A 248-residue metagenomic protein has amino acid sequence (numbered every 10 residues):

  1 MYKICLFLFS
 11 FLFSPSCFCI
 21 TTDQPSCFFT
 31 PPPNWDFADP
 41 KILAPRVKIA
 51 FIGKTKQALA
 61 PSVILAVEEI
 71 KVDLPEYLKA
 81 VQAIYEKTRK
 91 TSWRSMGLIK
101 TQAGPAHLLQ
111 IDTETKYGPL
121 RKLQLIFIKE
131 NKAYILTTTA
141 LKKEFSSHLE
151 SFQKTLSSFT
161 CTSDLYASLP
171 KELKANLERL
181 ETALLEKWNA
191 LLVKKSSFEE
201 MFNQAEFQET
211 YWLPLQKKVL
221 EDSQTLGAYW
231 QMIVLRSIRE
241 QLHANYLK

Functional and structural regions predicted by a protein language model:
C5-P15: Bacterial N-terminal signal peptides
C19-R46: N-terminal "mature-domain start" segment
S26, K71-E76, K143-E150: Soluble non-cytosolic domains of exported or imported proteins
F28-T30, D36, A66, F127 (+1 more regions): Generic structural detector for well-ordered beta-strands
F29-P32, L78-Q82, L123-Q124, L149-L156: Extracytoplasmic/secreted envelope proteins and their assembly/folding machinery, especially bacterial periplasmic
P32-D36, A133-A183, A244-N245: Surface-exposed amphipathic alpha-helical segments
P40-I128, A133-I135, E181-K248: Conserved polar/disulfide-associated segments of primarily extracytoplasmic proteins
